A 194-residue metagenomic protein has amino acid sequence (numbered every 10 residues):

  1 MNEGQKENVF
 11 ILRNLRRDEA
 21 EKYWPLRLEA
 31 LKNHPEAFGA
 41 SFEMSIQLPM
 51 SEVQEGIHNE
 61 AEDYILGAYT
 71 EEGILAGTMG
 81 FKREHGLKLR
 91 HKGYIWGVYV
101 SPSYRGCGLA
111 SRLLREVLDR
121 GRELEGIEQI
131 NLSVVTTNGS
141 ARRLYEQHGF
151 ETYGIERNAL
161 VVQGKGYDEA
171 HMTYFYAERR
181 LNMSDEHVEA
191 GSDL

Functional and structural regions predicted by a protein language model:
V9-I11: Extreme N-terminal starter segment of soluble prokaryotic enzymes
N14-D18, W24-P25, A30-G97, S101-S103 (+4 more regions): Acetyl-CoA-dependent GNAT
D63, Y167-H171: Short hydrophobic/aromatic beta-strand or adjacent loop that forms the aromatic wall/cage of a ligand/substrate-binding
G73-G77, S140, G166: Glycine-rich acetyl-CoA-binding "A-motif" of GNAT/NAT acetyltransferases
K88, G97, S101-R115, L124 (+2 more regions): Conserved glycine-rich acetyl-CoA-binding loop
G121-S133: Conserved GNAT acetyl-CoA-binding A-motif
N131-V134, E146, E151-D168: Conserved catalytic-core motifs of GNAT/GCN5-like acyltransferases
